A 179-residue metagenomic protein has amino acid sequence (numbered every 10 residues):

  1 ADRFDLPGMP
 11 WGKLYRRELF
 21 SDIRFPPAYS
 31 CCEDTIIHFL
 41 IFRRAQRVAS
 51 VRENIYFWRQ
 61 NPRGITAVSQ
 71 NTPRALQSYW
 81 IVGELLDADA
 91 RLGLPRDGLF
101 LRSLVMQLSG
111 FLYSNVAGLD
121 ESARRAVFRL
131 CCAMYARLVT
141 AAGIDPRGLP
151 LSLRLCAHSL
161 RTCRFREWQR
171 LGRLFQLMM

Functional and structural regions predicted by a protein language model:
A1-A49, Y56-P73: Donor-binding/catalytic cores of nucleotide-activated saccharide and glycerol-phosphate transferases/polymerases
R24-P26, P95, D145: Short coil/loop linkers at secondary-structure junctions
F25-H38, S78-I81, R166-Q169, F175: Short charge-dense sequence patches
A28-S30, L99, L149: Residue-level detector of family-conserved "landmark" positions at structurally sensitive sites
A49-V51, L99-F100: A structural signal for short, well-ordered beta-strand segments and their strand-loop junctions that often border
I55-N61, V68-R96, Q107-G110, S114-A141: Catalytic core of nucleotide-sugar-dependent glycosyltransferases
L101-V105: Short amphipathic alpha-helical heptad-repeat segments
A117-M179: Membrane-interface aromatic/basic loop that binds lipid-linked glycans or pyrophosphate carriers, typified by
